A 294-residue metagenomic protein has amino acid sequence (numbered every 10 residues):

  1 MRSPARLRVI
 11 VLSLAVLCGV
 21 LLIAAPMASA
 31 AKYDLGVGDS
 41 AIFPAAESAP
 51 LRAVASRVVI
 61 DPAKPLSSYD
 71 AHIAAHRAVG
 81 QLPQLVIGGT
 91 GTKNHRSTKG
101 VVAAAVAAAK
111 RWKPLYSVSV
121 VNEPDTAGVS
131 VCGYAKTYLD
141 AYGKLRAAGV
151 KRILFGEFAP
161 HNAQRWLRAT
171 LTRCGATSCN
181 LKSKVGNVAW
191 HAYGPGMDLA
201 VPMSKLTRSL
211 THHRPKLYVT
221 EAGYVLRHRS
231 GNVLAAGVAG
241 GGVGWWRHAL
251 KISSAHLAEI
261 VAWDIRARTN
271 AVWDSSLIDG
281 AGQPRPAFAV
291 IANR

Functional and structural regions predicted by a protein language model:
A30-A63: Boundary/entry segment of secreted carbohydrate-active catalytic domains
S48, S56-A107, V131-F155: Aromatic-lined substrate-binding rim segments of carbohydrate-active enzymes
L85, E157, L167-S204, K216-L226: Aromatic- and acid-rich polysaccharide-binding/catalytic face of secreted or lumenal carbohydrate-active enzymes
N94-V120, S130-A148, W166-K184, G244-S253: An active-site-proximal structural segment forming one wall of the substrate-binding cleft that immediately precedes
A105-C132, L154-H161, K184-A192, I260-D264: Active-site groove signature of glycoside hydrolases
Y142-R168, H213-R227, L257-A267: Aromatic-lined carbohydrate-recognition surfaces of secreted/lumenal glycan-active proteins
M197-V261: Catalytic-core region of carbohydrate-active enzymes that cleave or remodel glycosidic bonds
L234-G237, A255-R294: Aromatic-rich peripheral "rim/lid" segments of glycoside hydrolase catalytic domains that contact and position glycan
